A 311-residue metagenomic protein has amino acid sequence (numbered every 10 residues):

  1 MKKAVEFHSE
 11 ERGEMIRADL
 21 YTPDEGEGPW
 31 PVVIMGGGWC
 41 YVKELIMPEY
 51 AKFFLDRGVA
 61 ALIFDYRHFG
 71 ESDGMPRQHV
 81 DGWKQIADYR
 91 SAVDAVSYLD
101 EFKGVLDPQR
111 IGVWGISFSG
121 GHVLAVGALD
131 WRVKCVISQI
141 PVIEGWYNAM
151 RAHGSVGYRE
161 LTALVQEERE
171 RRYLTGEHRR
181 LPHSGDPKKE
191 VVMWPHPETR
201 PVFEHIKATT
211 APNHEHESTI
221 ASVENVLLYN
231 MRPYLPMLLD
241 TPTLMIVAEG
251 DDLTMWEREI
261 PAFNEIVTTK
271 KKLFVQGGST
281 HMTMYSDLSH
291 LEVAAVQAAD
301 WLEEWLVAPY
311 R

Functional and structural regions predicted by a protein language model:
M1-G28: N-terminal cap/lid segment of alpha/beta-hydrolase-fold proteins
F7-E10, K43-I46, F69-G112, L288-V293: Catalytic nucleophile-loop/oxyanion-hole region of alpha/beta-hydrolase and closely related hydrolase-like folds
P29-G38: Short beta-strand element of the alpha/beta-hydrolase
F53-D73: Conserved alpha/beta-hydrolase
L124-E204: Alpha/beta-hydrolase-fold enzymes
L238, M245-V247: Short beta-strand/loop motif that positions the catalytic acidic residue of the alpha/beta-hydrolase fold
D252-R258: Conserved alpha/beta-hydrolase "acid-adjacent" motif
G277-S279, S286-R311: Catalytic active-site module of serine/aspartate enzymes centered on a nucleophile-bearing elbow/loop
